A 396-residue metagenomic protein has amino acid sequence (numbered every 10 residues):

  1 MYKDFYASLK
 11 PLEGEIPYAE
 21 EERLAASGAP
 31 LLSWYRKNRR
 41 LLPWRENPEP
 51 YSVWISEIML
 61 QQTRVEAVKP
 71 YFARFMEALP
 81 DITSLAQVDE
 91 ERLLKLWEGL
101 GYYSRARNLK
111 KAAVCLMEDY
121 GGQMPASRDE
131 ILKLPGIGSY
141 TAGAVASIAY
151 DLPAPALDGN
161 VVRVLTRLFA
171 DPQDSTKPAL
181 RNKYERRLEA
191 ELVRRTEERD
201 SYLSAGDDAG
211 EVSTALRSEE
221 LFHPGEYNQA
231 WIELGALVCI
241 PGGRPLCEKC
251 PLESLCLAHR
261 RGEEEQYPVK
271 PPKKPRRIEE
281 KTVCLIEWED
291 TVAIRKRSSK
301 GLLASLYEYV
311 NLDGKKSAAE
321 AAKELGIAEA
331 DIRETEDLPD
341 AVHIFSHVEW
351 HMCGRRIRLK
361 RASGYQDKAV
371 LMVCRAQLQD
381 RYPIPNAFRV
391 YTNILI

Functional and structural regions predicted by a protein language model:
M1-L41, E46, T196-L221, A236-I396: Intrinsically disordered, low-complexity, charged terminal extensions of DNA damage-control enzymes
Y2-L12, I16-E21, P30, W34-P245 (+1 more regions): Catalytic cores of DNA base-excision repair glycosylases
